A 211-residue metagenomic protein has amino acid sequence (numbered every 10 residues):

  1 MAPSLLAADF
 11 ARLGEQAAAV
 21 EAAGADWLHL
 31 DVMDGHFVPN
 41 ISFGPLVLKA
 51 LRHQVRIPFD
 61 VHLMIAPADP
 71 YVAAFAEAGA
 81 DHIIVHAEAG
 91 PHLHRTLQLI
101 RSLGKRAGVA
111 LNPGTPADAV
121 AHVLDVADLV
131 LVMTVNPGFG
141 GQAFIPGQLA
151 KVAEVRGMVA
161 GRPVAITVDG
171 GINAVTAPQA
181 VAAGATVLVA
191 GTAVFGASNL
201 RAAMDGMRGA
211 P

Functional and structural regions predicted by a protein language model:
M1-I84, E88-R95, L99-V109, V120-A127 (+5 more regions): Conserved N-terminal beta1-alpha1 strand-loop-helix module at the mouth
H29, T167-V168: Generic enzyme active-site microenvironment
A80, G184-T186: Conserved acetyl-CoA-binding loop of GNAT-fold acetyltransferases
A110-G114: Short gly/ser/thr-rich secondary-structure transition/capping motifs
V135-P137: Short glycine-rich anion-binding loops that position phosphate/pyrophosphate groups of nucleotides and phosphorylated
F139-F144, D169: Short, glycine/charged-rich beta-strand-loop motifs at protein surfaces that mediate ligand recognition and catalysis
G171-A183: Acidic, divalent-metal-coordinating active-site segment for phosphoryl/phosphodiester hydrolysis, typified by short
